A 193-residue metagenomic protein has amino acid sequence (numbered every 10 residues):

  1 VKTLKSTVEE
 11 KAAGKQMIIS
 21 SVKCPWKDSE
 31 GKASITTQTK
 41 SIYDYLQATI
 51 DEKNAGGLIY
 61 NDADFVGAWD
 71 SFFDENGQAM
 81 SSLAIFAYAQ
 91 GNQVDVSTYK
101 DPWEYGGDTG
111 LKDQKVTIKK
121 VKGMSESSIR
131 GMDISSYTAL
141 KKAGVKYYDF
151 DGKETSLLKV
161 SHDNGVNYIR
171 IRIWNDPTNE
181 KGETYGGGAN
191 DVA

Functional and structural regions predicted by a protein language model:
V1, E30-T36, G144-Y147, N175-V192: The substrate-binding groove and active-site-proximal loops of carbohydrate-active enzymes, especially glycoside
V1-E30, I50, N54-A55, D151 (+1 more regions): Glycoside hydrolase catalytic-domain groove-lining segments
E10, K27-D44, A48, E52-K120 (+1 more regions): Aromatic-rich peripheral "rim/lid" segments of glycoside hydrolase catalytic domains that contact and position glycan
A13-Q16, N54-G56, E126-R130, G165-N167: Short, well-ordered coil/turn segments that N-cap beta-strands
S21, L58, F86, M132 (+1 more regions): Conserved, mostly hydrophobic/aromatic
I59, D133, Y168-R170: Conserved beta-strand positions in the central sheet of alpha/beta enzyme cores
Y99-V166: N-terminal carbohydrate-binding accessory modules
K153-A193: Aromatic-lined substrate-binding rim segments of carbohydrate-active enzymes
